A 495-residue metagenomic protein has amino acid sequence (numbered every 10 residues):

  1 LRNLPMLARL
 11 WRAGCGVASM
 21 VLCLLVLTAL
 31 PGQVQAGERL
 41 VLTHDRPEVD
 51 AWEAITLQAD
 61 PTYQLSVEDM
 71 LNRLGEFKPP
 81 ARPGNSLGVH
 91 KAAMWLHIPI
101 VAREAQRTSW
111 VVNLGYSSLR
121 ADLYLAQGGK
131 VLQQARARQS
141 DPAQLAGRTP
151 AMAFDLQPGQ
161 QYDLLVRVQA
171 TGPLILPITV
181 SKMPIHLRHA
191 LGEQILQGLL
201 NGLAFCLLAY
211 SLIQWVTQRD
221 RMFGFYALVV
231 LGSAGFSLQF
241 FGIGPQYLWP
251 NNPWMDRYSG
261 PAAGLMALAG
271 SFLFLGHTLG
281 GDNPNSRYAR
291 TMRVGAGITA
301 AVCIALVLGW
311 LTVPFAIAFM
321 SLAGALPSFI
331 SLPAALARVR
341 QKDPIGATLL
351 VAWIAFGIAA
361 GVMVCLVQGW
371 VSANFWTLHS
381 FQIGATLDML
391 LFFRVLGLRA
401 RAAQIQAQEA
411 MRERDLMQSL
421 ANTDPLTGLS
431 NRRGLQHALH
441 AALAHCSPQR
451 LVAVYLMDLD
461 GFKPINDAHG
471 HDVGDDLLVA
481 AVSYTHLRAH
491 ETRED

Functional and structural regions predicted by a protein language model:
V17-A29: Bacterial N-terminal signal peptides
G37-E193: Soluble non-transmembrane domains of integral membrane proteins
L191-Q214, L322-A335: First transmembrane helix
A209-L228: Juxtamembrane interface at the cytosolic side of transmembrane helices
G235-G270, H277, D282-R412: Interfacial "cap-and-anchor" motif at the non-cytosolic start of specific transmembrane alpha-helices
R412-R432: Amphipathic HAMP/coiled-coil signal-transducing linker helices that couple sensory inputs to cytosolic output domains
N431-A453, D460-H486: Conserved long alpha-helical elements within nucleotide-processing catalytic cores of c-di-GMP signaling and class III
T485-E494: Conserved small/polar residues in nucleotide/adenosyl-binding loops
